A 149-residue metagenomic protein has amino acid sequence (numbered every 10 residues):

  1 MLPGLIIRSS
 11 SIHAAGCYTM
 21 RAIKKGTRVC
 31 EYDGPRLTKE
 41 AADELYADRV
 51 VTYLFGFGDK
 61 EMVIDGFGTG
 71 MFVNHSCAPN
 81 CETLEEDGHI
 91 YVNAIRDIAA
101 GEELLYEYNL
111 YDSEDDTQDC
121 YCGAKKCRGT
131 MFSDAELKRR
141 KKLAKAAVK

Functional and structural regions predicted by a protein language model:
M1-L84: Catalytic cores of histone-lysine modification enzymes
C77-K149: C-terminal SET catalytic tail plus cysteine-rich post-SET Zn-binding segment of SAM-dependent SET-domain
